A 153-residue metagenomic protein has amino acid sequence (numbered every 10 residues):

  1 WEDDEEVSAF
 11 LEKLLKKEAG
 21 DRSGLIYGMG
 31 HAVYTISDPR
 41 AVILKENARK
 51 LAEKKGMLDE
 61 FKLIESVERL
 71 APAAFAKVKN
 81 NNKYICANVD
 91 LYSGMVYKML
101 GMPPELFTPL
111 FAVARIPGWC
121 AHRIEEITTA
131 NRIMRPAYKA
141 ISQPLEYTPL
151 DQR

Functional and structural regions predicted by a protein language model:
W1-R153: Non-transmembrane, aqueous-exposed alpha-helical and coiled segments at domain scale
